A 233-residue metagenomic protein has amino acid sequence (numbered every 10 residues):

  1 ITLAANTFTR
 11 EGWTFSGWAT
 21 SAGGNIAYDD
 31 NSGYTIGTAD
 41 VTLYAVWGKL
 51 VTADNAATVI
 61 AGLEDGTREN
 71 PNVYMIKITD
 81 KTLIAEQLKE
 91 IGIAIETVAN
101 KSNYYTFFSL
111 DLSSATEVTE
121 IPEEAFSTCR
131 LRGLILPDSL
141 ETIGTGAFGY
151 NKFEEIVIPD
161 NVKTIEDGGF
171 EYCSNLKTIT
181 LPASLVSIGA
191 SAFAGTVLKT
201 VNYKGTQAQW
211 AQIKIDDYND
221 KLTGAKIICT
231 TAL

Functional and structural regions predicted by a protein language model:
I1-K49: Secondary-structure capping and domain/repeat boundary segments
V46-T58, T230-L233: Low-complexity, Pro/Thr/Ser/Gly/Ala-rich linker/spacer regions in secreted, extracellular modular proteins
T52, A57-A85: STAS-typified acidic loop motif
G62-R68, G92-S102, A125: Leucine-rich repeat
Y74-L83, Y104-T119, R130-T142, N151-T164 (+3 more regions): Structural signature of tandem-repeat unit edges
E90-L110, K221-G224: Beta-solenoid repeat scaffold
P122-S127, G144, A211, Y218: A composition-driven surface/loop motif
E124-A125, G144-A147, E166-G169, G189-A192: Consensus positions within tandem repeat domains that build extended binding/scaffold surfaces
